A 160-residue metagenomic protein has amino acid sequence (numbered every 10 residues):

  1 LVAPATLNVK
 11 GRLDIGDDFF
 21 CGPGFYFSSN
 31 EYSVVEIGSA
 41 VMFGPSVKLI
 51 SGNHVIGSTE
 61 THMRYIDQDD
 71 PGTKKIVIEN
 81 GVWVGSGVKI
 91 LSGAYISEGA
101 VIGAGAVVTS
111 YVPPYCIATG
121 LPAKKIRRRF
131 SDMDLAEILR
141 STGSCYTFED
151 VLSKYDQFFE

Functional and structural regions predicted by a protein language model:
L1-T6, S144-C145, S153: Extended, small-residue-rich solenoid/repeat segments and analogous flexible loops that form exposed scaffolds
A3-Y95, L121, R129-F130: Flexible, glycine/small-residue-enriched loop-and-beta-strand segment within the central core of proteins
W83, G143-S144: Tryptophan-centered motif/residue detector
A94-T119, A123, L135-E137: C-terminal/domain-terminus segments
I126: Acidic, carboxylate-rich catalytic segments that either coordinate divalent cations
L135, T142-G143: Short, C-terminally biased terminal segments at protein or domain edges
D150-E160: C-terminal amphipathic helix plus adjacent low-complexity, charged tail appended to glycosyltransferase catalytic
